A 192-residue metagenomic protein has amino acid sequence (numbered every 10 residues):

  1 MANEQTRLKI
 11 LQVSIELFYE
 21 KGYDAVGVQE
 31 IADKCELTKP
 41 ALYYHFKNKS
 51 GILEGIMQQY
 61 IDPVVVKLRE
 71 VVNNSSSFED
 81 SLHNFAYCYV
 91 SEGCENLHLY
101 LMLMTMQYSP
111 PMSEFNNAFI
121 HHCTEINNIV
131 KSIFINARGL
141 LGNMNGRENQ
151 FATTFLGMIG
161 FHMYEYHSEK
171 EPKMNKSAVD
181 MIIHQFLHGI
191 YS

Functional and structural regions predicted by a protein language model:
Q5, K9, V13, L17-G51 (+1 more regions): Helix-turn-helix
L11, M57, I61, L82 (+5 more regions): Amphipathic, non-transmembrane alpha-helical scaffold segments
V13-E20, K67-N74, T154, M158-Y166: Solvent-exposed, amphipathic alpha-helical segments
E20-D24, S75, N96, L140: Short coil/turn segments at alpha/beta junctions that flank glycine-rich nucleotide-binding fingerprints
G55, R69-E95, E148-F155: Hydrophobic alpha-helical connector segments
D62-V65, R69-E70, S113-G139, N149-T153 (+2 more regions): Amphipathic alpha-helical packing segments from all-alpha helical-bundle domains
C88-S91, N128-N136, G157-S192: C-terminal peripheral helix-coil segments that are non-catalytic and often amphipathic
V90-S132, G139-N143, M163: Short secondary-structure transition hinges
